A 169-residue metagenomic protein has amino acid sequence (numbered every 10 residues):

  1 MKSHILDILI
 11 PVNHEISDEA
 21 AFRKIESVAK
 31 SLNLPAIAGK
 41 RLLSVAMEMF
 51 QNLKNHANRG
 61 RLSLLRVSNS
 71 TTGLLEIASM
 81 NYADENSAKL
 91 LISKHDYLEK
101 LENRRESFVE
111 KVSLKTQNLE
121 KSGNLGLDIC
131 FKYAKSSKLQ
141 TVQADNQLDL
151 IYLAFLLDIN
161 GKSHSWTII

Functional and structural regions predicted by a protein language model:
M1-D7, K54-I169: Conserved beta-strand-loop-beta-strand hairpin that lines the nucleotide-binding pocket of ATP/GTP-utilizing enzymes
M1-F50, N55-R59, N69, S163-I169: Bergerat-fold GHKL ATPase/HATPase_c domain
